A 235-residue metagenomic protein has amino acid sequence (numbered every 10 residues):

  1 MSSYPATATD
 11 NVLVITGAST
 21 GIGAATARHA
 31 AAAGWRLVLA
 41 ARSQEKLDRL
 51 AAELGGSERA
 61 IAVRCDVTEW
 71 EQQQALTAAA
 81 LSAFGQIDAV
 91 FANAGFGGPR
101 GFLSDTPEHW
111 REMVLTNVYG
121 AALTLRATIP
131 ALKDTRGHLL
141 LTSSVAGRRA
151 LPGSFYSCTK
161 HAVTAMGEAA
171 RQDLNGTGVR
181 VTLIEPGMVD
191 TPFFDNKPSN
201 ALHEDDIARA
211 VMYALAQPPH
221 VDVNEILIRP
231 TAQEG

Functional and structural regions predicted by a protein language model:
S19-T20: Conserved glycine-rich cofactor-binding loop
A33-L50: Conserved glycine-rich Rossmann-like NAD(P)H-binding loop of the short-chain dehydrogenase/reductase
E45, R64-A75, P107: The beta1-alpha1 cofactor-binding region of Rossmann-like NAD(H)/NADP(H)-dependent oxidoreductases
G101-L103, H109-R111: Substrate-binding pocket helix/loop in short-chain dehydrogenase/reductase
L125, T159-K160: Active-site helix of classical SDR
S144: Residue(s) in the substrate-gating loop at a strand-loop-helix junction that position the organic substrate next
V179, L183-I184, P198-G235: C-terminal helical subdomain
